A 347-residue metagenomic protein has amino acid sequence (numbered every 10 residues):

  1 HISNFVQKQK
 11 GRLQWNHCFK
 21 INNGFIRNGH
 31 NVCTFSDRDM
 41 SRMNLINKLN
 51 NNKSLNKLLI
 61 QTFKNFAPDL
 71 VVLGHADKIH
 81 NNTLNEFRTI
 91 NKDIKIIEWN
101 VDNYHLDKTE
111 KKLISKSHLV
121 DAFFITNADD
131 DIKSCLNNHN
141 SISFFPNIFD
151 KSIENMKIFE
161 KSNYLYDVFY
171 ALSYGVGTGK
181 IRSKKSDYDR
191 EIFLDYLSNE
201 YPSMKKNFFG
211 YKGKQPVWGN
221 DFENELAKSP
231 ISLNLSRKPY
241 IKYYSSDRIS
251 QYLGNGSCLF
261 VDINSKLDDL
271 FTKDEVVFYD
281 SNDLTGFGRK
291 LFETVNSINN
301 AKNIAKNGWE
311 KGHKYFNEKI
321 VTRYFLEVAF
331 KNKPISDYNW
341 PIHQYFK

Functional and structural regions predicted by a protein language model:
H1-N47, F66, H75-N82, K112-I114 (+1 more regions): Nucleotide-sugar donor-binding catalytic core of glycosyltransferases
T34-D37, N100, D280: Residue-level recognition of beta-strand->loop/alpha-helix junctions
M43, L49-K53, K57, Q61: N-terminal accessory alpha/beta regions
F63-V71: Proline-aspartate-enriched helix->loop->beta-strand connector
H75, R88-I96: Short, conserved structural micro-motifs that define repeat-unit consensus positions and nucleotide-binding loops
I94-E110: A short, histidine- and acid-enriched strand-loop-helix "catalytic/donor-clamping" loop that lines the nucleotide-sugar
D268-K290: Change "using UDP/GDP/dTDP sugars" to "using nucleotide sugars
T285, R289-K347: C-terminal amphipathic helix plus adjacent low-complexity, charged tail appended to glycosyltransferase catalytic
